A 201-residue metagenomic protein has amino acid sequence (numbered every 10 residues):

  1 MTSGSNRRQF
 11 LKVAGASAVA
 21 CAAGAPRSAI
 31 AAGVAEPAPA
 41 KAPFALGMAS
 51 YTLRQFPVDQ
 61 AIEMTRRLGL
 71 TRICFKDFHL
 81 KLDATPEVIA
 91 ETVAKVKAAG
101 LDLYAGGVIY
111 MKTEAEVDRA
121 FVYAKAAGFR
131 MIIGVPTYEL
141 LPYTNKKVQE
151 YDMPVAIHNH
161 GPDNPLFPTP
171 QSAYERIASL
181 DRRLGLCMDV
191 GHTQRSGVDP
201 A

Functional and structural regions predicted by a protein language model:
M1-A18: N-terminal secretory signal peptides and thylakoid transit peptides that target proteins across membranes
A20-G24: Hydrophobic h-region of N-terminal signal peptides that target proteins for export in Gram-negative bacteria
A25-Q55, E63: C-terminal segment of N-terminal export signals and the immediately downstream linker at the start of the mature
S50-P57, K76-L82: Extracytoplasmic "Venus flytrap"
Q55-T65, T113-Y123, S196-P200: Short, acidic/polar
P57-Q60, E87-T92, L140-L141, P170-Q171 (+1 more regions): Alpha-helical scaffolding within the catalytic cores of extracellular/periplasmic polymer-degrading hydrolases
T71-P154, G161, H192: Structural motif corresponding to the early beta-alpha repeats
E150-A201: Acidic/histidine-rich catalytic cores of soluble enzymes
